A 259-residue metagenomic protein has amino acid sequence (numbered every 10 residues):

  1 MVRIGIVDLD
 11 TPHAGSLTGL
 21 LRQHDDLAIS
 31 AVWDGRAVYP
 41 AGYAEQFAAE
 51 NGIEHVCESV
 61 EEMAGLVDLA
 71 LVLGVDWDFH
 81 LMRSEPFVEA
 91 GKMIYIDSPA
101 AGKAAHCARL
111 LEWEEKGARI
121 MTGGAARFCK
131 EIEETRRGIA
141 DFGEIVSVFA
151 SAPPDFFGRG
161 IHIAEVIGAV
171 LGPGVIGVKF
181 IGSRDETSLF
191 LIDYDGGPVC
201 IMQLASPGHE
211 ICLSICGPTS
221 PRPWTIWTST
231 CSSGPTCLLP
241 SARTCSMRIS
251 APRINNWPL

Functional and structural regions predicted by a protein language model:
M1-A90, E115, D185-E186, D193-Y194 (+1 more regions): N-terminal glycine-/serine-/threonine-rich beta1-alpha1-beta2 phosphate-ribose binding loop of Rossmann-like
L9-H13, V75-D78, A100-A101, A126-F128 (+2 more regions): Short beta->alpha connector loops
H13-G15, F79-H80, A152, H162 (+1 more regions): Histidine-centered active-site/metal-ligand motif
D68, G91-M93, D97-P99, R248-P252: Alpha-helical hinge/cap motifs
L73-G74, D97, G217: Short, well-ordered coil/turn residues at beta-beta hairpins and beta-strand->alpha-helix junctions within
Y95, A100-G158: A contiguous active-site-proximal alpha/beta segment in oxidoreductase catalytic domains
V146-E210: Rossmann-like dinucleotide-binding domain that binds NAD(P)(H)
G182-D185, L189-P258: NAD(P)-dinucleotide binding in Rossmann-like oxidoreductases
